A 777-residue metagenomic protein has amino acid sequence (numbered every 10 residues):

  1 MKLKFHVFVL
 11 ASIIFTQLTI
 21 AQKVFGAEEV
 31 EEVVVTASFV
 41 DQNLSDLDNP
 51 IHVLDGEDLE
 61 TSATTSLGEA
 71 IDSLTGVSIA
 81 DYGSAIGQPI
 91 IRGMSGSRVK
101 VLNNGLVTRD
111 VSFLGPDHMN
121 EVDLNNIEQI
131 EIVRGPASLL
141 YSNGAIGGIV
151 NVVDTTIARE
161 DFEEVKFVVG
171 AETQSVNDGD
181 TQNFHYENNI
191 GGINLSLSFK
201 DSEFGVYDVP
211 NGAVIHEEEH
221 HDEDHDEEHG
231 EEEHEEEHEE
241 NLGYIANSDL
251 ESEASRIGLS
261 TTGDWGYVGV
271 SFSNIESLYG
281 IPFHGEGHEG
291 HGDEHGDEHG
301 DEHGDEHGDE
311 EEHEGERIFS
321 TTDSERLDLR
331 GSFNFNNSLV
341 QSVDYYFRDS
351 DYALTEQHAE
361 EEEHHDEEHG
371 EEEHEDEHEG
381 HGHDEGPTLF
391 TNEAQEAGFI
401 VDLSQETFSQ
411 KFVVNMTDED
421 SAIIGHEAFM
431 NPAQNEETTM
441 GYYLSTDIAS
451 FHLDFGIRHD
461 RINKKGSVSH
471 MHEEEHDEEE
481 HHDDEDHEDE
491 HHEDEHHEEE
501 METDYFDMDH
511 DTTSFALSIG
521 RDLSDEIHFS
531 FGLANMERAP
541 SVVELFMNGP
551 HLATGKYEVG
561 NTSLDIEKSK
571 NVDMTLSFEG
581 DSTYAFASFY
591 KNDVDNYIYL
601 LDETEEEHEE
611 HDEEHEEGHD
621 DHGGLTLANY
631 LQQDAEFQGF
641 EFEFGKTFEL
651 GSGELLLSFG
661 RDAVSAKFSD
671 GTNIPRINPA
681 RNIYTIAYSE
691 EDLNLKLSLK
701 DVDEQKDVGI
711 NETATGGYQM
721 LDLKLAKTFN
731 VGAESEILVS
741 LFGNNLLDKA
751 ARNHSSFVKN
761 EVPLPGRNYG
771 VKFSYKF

Functional and structural regions predicted by a protein language model:
E32-E60, Q88: N-terminal periplasmic "start-of-domain" segments of outer-membrane beta-barrel proteins
G68-D110: Extracytoplasmic beta-strand/coil segments of soluble accessory domains associated with Gram-negative outer-membrane
V107-R134: Short acidic/polar hinge/loop motifs at secondary-structure boundaries that mediate gating or recognition
N126-Q129, R134, L139-H216, D249-E253 (+1 more regions): Outer-membrane beta-barrel translocator/receptor signature
S175-E203, H216-P282, F319-V340, S404-F408 (+3 more regions): Transmembrane beta-barrel wall of Gram-negative outer-membrane proteins
S248, S252, Y267-V343, D349-D366 (+3 more regions): Flexible loop and strand-edge segments within Gram-negative outer membrane beta-barrel domains
D351, R461-H476, D494-M501, D507 (+5 more regions): Surface-exposed extracellular loop regions of Gram-negative outer-membrane beta-barrel proteins, predominantly
D447-S450, A585, Y590-V594, E603-E605 (+1 more regions): Gram-negative outer-membrane beta-barrel transporters
